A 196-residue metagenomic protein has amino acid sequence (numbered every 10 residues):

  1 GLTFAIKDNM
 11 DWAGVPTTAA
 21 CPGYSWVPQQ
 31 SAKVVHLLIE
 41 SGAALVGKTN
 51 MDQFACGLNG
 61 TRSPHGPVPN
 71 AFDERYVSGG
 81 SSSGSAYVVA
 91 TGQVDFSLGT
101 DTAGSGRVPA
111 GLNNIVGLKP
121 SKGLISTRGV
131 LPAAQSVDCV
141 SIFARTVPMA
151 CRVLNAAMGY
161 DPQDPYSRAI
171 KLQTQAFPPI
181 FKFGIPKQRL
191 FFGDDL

Functional and structural regions predicted by a protein language model:
G1-T102, F183, G193: Gly/Ser-rich catalytic/binding loops embedded in alpha/beta enzyme cores
F4, D8, V116, V140-A144: Short glycine- and hydrophobic/aromatic-rich loop-to-beta-strand nucleating segment in the catalytic cores
P16, L58, A110, G129 (+1 more regions): Short, flexible helix/strand-to-coil boundary loops that buttress conserved ligand/catalytic motifs in alpha/beta
Q29, K33, S83, T100 (+2 more regions): Conserved active-site and cofactor/substrate-binding residues in soluble primary-metabolism enzymes
H36, S83, T91-G92, F96 (+3 more regions): Residues on a specific face of well-ordered alpha-helices
G60, T102-R128: Glycine/threonine-rich beta-strand-loop-alpha-helix active-site module that forms ligand/phosphate-binding
K119-L196: A short helix-breaking turn/cap at a secondary-structure junction
